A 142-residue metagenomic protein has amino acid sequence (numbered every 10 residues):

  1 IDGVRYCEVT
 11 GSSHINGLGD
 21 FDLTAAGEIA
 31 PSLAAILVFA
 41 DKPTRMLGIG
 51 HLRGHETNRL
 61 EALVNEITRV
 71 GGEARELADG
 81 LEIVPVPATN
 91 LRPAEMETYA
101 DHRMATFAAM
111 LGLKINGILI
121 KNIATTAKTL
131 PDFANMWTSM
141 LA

Functional and structural regions predicted by a protein language model:
I1-L23, V70-A100, K114-I115, T138-A142: Self-splicing inteins and homing endonuclease
Y6, H14-N16, E28, H51-G54: Short, catalytically relevant binding-site loops at active-site mouths
I15-F21, K42-L52: Short, flexible active-site loops
L23-R45, R59-R75, Y99-I118, F133-A142: Proline/glycine-anchored alpha-helix kink/cap motifs
L47-T57, L63, G80-V86: A short beta-alpha structural unit
A124-T125: Hydrophobic, membrane-interfacing alpha helices
